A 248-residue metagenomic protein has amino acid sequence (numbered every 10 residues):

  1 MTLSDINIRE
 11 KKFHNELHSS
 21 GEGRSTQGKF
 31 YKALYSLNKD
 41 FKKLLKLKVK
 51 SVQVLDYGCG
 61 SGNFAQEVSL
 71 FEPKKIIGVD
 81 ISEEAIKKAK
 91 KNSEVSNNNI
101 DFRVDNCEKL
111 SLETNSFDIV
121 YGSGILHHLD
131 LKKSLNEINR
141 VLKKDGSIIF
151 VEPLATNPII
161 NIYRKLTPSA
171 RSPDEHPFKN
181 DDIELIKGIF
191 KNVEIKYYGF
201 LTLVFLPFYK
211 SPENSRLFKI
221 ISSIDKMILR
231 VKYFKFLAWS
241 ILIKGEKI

Functional and structural regions predicted by a protein language model:
M1-V49: Conserved class I S-adenosyl-L-methionine
L55, S61-K109: Class I SAM-dependent methyltransferase SAM/SAH-binding core
Y121: A conserved beta-strand element that flanks and buttresses the S-adenosyl-L-methionine
K133-K144: A short glycine-rich, Lys/Arg-flanked "PGG" loop and its adjoining helix->strand segment in the class I
G146-P153: Conserved beta-strand signature within the Rossmann-like core of class I S-adenosyl-L-methionine
A155-S172: Short, glycine-/aromatic-enriched active-site segment of Class I SAM-dependent methyltransferases
E175-K191: Short alpha-helix
Y197-I248: A C-terminal cap/extension of S-adenosyl-L-methionine-dependent methyltransferases that defines the acceptor-substrate
